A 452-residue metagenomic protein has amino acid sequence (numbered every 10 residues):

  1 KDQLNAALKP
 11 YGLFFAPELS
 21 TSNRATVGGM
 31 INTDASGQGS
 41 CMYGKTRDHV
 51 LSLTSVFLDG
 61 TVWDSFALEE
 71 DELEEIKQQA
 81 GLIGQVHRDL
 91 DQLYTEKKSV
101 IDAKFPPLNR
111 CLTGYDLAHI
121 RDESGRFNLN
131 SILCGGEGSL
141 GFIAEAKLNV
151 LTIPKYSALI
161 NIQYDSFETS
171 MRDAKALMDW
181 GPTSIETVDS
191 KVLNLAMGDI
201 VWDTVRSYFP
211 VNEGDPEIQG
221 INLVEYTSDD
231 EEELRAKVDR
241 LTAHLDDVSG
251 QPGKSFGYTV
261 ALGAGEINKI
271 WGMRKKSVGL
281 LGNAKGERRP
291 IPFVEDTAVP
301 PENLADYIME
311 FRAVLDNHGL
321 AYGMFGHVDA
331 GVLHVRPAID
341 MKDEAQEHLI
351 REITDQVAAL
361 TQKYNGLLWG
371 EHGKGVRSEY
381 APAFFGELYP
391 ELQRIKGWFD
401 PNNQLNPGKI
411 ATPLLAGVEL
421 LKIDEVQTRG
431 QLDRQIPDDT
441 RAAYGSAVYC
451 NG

Functional and structural regions predicted by a protein language model:
K1-A174, N402-T412, A416-S446: FAD-binding subdomain of flavoenzyme oxidoreductases
A7, Y11, D173-G181, R240-G253 (+4 more regions): Generic non-transmembrane alpha-helical segments
T21-G28, C111-D116, I120, E186-D203 (+6 more regions): A glycine-rich phosphate-binding loop feature that marks nucleotide/adenosyl-phosphate handling sites
D48, N128, C134, L140 (+5 more regions): Active-site capping/gating regions of soluble enzymes
S65-L68, E72-L73, A146-L151, M171-R288 (+4 more regions): Terminal amphipathic helices with adjacent charged low-complexity linkers/tails
H87-F127, E186, V192, S255-A261 (+4 more regions): Accessory "access/gating" subregions that flank catalytic or transport cores
V150, Y164-S166, Y226-E232, P301-N303 (+1 more regions): A generic structural motif
S157-I162, I218-S228, E287-T297, L333-D343 (+1 more regions): Short, hydrophobic beta-strand segments
